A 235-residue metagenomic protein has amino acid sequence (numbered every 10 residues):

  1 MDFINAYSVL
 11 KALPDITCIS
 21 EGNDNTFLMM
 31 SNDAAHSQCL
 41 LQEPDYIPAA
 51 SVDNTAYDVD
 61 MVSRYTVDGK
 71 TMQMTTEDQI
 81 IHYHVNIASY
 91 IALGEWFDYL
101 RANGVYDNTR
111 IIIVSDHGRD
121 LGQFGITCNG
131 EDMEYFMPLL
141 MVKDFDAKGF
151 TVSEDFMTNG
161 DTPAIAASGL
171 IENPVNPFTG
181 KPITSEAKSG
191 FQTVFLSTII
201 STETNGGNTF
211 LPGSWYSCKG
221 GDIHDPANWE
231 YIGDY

Functional and structural regions predicted by a protein language model:
M1-T66, S168-L170, V175, T179-S185: Active-site-proximal alpha/beta segments of enzymes that process anionic O-linked groups
D2-I4, P14-S20, G94, D98-G104 (+2 more regions): Membrane-interface soluble catalytic domains
I4-C18, V52-R110: A long, amphipathic alpha-helix that forms part of the scaffold/cap immediately adjacent to metal-dependent active
S8, G22-N23, I81, Y106 (+2 more regions): A generic fold-level signal
N23-D33, N86, L93, T109-G118 (+3 more regions): Beta-strand elements within well-structured catalytic alpha/beta cores of enzymes that handle phosphate/sulfate esters
A34, H82, D144-D146: Non-catalytic surface loops within mature trypsin-like serine protease
Y46-V52, G130-E134, M157-D161: Short, low-complexity, polar/charged sequence segments that are solvent-exposed and flexible
R101-K148: Histidine-centered active-site microenvironments of extracellular/periplasmic hydrolases and transferases
